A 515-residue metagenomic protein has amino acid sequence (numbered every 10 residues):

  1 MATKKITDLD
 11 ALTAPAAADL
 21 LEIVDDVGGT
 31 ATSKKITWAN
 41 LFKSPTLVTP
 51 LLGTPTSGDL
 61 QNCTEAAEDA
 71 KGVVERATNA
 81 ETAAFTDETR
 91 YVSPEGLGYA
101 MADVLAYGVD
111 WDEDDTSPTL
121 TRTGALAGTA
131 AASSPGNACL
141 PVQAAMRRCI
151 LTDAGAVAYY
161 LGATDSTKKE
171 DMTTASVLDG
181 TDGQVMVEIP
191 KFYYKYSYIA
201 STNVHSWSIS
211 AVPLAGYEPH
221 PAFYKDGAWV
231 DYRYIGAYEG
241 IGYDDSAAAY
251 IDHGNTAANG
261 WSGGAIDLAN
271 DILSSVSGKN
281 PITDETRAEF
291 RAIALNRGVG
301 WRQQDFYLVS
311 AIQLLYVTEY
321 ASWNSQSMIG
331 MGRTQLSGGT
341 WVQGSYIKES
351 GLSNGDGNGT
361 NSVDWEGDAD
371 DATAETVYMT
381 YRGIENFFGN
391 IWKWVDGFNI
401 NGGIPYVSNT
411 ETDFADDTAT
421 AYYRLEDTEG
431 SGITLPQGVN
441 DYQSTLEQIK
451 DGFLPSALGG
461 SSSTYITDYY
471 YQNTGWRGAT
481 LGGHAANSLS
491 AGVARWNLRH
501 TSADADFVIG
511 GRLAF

Functional and structural regions predicted by a protein language model:
A2-A102: Extracellular repetitive beta-rich solenoid segments
I6-D8, A156-D179, V212-A222, T286-E289 (+1 more regions): Short alpha-helical segments and helix-capping/turn motifs at coil-helix boundaries
A18, A106, M146, T181-K191 (+6 more regions): Extracellular structured ligand-interaction cores
D25-T30, A80, L97-Y99, D114-T116 (+3 more regions): Acidic glycine-/aspartate-rich tracts in secreted/extracellular proteins
M101-E188, Y194-S197: GGW-centered surface loops in extracellular recognition modules
S176, G180-G183, V212-F387: Short aromatic-cysteine micro-motif
Y307-S310, M331, L336-G357, D371 (+3 more regions): C-terminal, surface-exposed recognition/capping segments
N401-T412: A short, polar/charged loop-to-alpha-helix boundary motif
